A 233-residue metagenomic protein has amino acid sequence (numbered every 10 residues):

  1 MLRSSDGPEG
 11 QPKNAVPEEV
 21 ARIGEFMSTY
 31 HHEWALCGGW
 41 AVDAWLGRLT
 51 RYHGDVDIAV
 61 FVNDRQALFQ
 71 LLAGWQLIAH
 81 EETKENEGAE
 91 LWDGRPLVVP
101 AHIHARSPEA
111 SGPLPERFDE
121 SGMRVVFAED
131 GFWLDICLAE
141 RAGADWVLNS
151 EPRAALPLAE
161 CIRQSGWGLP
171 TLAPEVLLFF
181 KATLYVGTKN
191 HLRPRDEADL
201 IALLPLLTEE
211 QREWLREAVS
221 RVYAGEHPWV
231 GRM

Functional and structural regions predicted by a protein language model:
M1-M233: Compositionally biased terminal segments of proteins
